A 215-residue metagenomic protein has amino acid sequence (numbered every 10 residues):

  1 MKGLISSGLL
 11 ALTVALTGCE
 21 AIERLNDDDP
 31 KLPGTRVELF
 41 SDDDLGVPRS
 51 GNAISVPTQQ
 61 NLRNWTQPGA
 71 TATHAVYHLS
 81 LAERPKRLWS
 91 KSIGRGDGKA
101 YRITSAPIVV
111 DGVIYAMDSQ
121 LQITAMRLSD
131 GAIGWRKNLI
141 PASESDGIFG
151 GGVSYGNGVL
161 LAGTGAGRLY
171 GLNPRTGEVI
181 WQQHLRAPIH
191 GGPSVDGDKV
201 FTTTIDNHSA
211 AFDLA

Functional and structural regions predicted by a protein language model:
M1-G8: Bacterial N-terminal signal peptides that target proteins for export
A15-G18: C-terminal motif of bacterial Sec signal peptides marking the signal peptidase cleavage site
E23-R102, A132-S143, V179-L185, A215: Aromatic (tryptophan-biased) beta-strands that constitute blades/sheets of beta-rich domains
P57-A70, A100-Q120, D146-Y170, A187-A210: Repeat-blade elements of multi-bladed beta-propeller folds
A116, M126-L128, I133: Glycine-rich active-site/cofactor-binding loop and its immediate structural neighborhood
R127-D130, N173-T176, D213-A215: Short loop/turn segments that connect beta-strands within beta-propeller blades
